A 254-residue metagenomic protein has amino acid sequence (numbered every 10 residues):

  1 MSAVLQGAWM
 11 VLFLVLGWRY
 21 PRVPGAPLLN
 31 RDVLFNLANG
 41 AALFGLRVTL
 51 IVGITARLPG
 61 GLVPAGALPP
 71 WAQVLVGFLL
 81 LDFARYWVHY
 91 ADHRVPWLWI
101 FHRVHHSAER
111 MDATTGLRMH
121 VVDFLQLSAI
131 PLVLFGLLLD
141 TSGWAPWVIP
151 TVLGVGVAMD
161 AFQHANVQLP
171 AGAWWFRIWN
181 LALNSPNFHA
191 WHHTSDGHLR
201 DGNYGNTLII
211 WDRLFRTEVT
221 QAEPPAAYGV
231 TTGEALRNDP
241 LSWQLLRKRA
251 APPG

Functional and structural regions predicted by a protein language model:
M1-V15: Structural signature of hydrophobic alpha-helical transmembrane segments
A3, L29-D32, W147: Membrane-water interface of alpha-helical transmembrane segments
V15-L34: Membrane-interface helix-loop junction between the first two transmembrane segments
L29-L34, P64-A72, V76: Membrane-interfacial loop-to-helix junctions in multi-pass inner-membrane proteins
A41-L50, L68-A226: Membrane-embedded catalytic scaffold of the fatty acid hydroxylase/desaturase
A56-G66: Membrane-interface helix termini and inter-helical loops of multi-pass transporters
E223-G254: A membrane-cytosol interface segment of integral membrane proteins
